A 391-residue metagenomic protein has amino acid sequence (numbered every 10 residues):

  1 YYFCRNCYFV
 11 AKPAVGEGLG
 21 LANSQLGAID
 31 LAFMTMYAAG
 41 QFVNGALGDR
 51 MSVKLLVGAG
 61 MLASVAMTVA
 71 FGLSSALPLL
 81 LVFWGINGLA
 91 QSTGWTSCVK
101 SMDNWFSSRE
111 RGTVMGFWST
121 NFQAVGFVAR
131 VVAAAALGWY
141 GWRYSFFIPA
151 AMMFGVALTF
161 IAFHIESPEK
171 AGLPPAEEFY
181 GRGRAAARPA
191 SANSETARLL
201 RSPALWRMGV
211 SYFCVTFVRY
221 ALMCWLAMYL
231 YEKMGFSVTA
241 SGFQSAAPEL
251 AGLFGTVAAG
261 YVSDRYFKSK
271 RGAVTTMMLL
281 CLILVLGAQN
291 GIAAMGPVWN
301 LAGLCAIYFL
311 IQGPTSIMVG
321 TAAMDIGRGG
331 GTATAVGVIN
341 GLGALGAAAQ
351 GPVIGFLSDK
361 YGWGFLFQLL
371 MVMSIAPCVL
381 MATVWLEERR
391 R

Functional and structural regions predicted by a protein language model:
N6, M34-F42, G126-F127, E249-V257 (+1 more regions): Residue-level signature of mid-helix packing/kink "hotspots" within the transmembrane helices of 12-pass Major
Y8-K12, S202-A259, T315-S316, G320 (+1 more regions): Extracytoplasmic gate region of multi-pass secondary transporters
G20, S52, L73-P78, G235 (+1 more regions): Helix-breaking motifs and short loop linkers at transmembrane-helix boundaries and internal kinks in secondary membrane
A39-L77: Conserved MFS/SLC helix-loop-helix module at the cytosolic interface between two early adjacent transmembrane helices
R50-M61, R265-L279: Cytoplasmic membrane-interface "Motif A"-like loop-to-helix N-cap segments of 12-TM Major Facilitator Superfamily
L62-S75, L280-A294: C-terminal ends and interior cores of transmembrane alpha-helices in multi-pass membrane transporters/permeases
F83-A124: Cytoplasmic helix-loop-helix junction between adjacent transmembrane helices in 12-TM secondary transporters
W118-E169: Helix-loop-helix hairpin linking two adjacent transmembrane segments in secondary transporters
